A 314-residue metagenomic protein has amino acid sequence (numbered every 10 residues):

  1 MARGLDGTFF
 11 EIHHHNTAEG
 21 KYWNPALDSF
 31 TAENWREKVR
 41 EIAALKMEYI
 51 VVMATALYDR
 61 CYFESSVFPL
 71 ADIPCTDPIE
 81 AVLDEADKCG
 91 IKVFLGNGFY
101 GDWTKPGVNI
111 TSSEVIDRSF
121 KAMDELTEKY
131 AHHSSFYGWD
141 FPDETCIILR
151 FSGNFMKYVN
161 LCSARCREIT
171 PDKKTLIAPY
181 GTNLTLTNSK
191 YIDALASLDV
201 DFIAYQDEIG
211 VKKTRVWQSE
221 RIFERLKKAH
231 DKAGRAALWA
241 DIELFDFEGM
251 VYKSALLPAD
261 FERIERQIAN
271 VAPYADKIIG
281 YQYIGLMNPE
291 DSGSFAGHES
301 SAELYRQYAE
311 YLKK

Functional and structural regions predicted by a protein language model:
A2-F9, E48-V51, G90-F94, S135-D140 (+4 more regions): Structural preference for beta-strand elements that scaffold enzyme active sites
R3, T8, D28-Y58, S197-I203 (+1 more regions): Catalytic domains of carbohydrate-active enzymes, especially glycoside hydrolases
T17-A32, C61-T76, K105-D117, P142-G153 (+3 more regions): The substrate-binding groove and active-site-proximal loops of carbohydrate-active enzymes, especially glycoside
A32-G101, N154-T175, Q218-K232: Aromatic-lined substrate-binding rim segments of carbohydrate-active enzymes
K38-E41, L45, I73-K92, V108-G138 (+4 more regions): An active-site-proximal structural segment forming one wall of the substrate-binding cleft that immediately precedes
I42, Y49-V51, D207-K212, A233-K314: Substrate-binding cleft of secreted/luminal carbohydrate-active enzymes
G98-K105, A122-G153, I278-I279: Active-site groove signature of glycoside hydrolases
S134-D143, N188-W217, Y283: Aromatic- and acid-rich polysaccharide-binding/catalytic face of secreted or lumenal carbohydrate-active enzymes
